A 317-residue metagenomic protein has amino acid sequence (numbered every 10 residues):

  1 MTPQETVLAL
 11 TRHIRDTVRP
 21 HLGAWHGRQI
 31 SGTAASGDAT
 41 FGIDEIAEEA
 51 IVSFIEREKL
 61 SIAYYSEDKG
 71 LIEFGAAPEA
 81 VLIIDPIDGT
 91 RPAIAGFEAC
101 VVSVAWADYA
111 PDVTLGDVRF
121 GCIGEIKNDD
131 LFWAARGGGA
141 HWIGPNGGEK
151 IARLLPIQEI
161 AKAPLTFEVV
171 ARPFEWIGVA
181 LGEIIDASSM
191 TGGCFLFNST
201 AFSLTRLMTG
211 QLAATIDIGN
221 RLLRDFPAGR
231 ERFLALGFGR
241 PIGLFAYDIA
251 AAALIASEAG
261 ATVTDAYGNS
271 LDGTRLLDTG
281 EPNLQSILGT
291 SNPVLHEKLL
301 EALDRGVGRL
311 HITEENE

Functional and structural regions predicted by a protein language model:
M1-I87, S270-L271, L300, R309-E317: N-terminal subdomain of lithium-sensitive/metallo-dependent phosphomonoesterases centered on the IMPase/IPPase/PAP
I14, V18, N128, A135-G138 (+1 more regions): An extended, acidic
D44, G89-T90, L207, A256: Buried hydrophobic positions in well-ordered alpha/beta secondary-structure cores of metabolic enzymes
V52, A140-P145: Acidic, Mg2+-coordinating active-site environments of NTP-dependent enzymes
L60-S66, P111-R119, W142: Short secondary-structure capping/junction motifs at helix and strand boundaries
I62-A63, A80-L82, V101, F120-C122 (+4 more regions): Structural motif
A63-E67, A93, F195-N198, I216: General beta-strand structural signal in soluble alpha/beta enzymes
A77-G138: DPxDG-like acidic metal-binding loop motif
